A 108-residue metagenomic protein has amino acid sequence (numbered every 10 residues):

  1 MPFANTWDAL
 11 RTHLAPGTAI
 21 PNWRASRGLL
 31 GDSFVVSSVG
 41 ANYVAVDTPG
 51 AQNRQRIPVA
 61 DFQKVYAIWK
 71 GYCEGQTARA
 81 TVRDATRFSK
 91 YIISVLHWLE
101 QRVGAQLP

Functional and structural regions predicted by a protein language model:
M1-P108: Intrinsically disordered, charged low-complexity linkers and terminal tails that flank or connect structured domains
